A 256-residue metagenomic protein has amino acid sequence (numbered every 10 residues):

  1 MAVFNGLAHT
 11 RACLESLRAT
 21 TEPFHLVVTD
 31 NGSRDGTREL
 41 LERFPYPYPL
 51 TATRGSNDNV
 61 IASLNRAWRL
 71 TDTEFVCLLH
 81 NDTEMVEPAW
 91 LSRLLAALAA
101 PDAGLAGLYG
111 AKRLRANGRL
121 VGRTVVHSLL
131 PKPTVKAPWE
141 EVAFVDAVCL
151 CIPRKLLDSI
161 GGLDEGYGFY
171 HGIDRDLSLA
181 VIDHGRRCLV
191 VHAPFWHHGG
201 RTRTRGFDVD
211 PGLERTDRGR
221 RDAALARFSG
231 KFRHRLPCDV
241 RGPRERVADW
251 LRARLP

Functional and structural regions predicted by a protein language model:
E15-F24: Short, acidic, metal-binding catalytic loop of nucleotide-sugar glycosyltransferases
D30-E39: A conserved acidic beta->alpha catalytic loop
R54-T71: Glycine-rich, basic loop-to-helix element that forms the pyrophosphate-binding segment of sugar-nucleotide handling
V76: Short aromatic/hydrophobic "clamp" motif used to bind/position activated sugar donors
E84, P88-V121: Conserved donor NDP-sugar-binding/catalytic core segment of glycosyltransferases
E84, V145, D158-W196: Donor nucleotide-sugar recognition loop
K132-I152, Y170: A recurrent flexible, glycine/aromatic-enriched loop bordering the glycosyltransferase active site that acts as
D176-P256: Active-site-adjacent helix/loop segment of glycosyltransferases that harbors family-specific signature motifs
